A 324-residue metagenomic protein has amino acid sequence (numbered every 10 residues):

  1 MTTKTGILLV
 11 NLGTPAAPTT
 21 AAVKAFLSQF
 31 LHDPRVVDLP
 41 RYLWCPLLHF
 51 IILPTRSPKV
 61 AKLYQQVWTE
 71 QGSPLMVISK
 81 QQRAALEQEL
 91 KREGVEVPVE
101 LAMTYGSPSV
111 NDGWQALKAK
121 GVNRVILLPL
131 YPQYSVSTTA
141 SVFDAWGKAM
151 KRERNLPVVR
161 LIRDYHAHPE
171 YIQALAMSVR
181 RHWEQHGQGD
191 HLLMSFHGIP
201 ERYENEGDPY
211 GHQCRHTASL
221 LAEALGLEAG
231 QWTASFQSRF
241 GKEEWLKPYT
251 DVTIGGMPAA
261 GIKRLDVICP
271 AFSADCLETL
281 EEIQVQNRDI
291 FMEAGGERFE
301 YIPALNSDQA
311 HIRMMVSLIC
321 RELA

Functional and structural regions predicted by a protein language model:
M1-A324: Active-site-proximal alpha-helix that buttresses catalytic centers in soluble enzyme cores
